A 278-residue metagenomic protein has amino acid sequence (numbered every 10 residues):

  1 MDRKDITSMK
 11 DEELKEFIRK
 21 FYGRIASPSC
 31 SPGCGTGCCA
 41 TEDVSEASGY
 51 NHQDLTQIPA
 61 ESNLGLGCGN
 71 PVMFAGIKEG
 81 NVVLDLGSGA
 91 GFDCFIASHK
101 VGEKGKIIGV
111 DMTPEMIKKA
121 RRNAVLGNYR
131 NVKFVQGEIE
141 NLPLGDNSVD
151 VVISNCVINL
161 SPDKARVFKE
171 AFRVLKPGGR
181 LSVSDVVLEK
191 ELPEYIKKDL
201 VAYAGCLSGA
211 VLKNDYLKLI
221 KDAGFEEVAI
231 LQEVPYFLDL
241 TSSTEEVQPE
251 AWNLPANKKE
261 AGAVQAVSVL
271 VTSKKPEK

Functional and structural regions predicted by a protein language model:
D2-D5, I25-P28, A223-K278: C-terminal lobe and adjacent flexible extensions of AdoMet/dcAdoMet transferase-like proteins
T41-V82, F92-K100: Conserved alpha-helix/loop element of class I SAM-dependent methyltransferases that forms part of the SAM/SAH-binding
E79, E140-V151: A short acidic, Gly/Pro-enriched loop at the edge of an enzyme's catalytic core that lines a small-molecule cofactor
G102, A165-R180: A short glycine-rich, Lys/Arg-flanked "PGG" loop and its adjoining helix->strand segment in the class I
T113-E115: Conserved SAM/SAH-binding beta-strand->alpha-helix loop
G127-E140: Conserved SAM-binding strand-loop segment of SAM-dependent methyltransferases
V187-L207: Short, glycine-/aromatic-enriched active-site segment of Class I SAM-dependent methyltransferases
S208-G224: Short alpha-helix
